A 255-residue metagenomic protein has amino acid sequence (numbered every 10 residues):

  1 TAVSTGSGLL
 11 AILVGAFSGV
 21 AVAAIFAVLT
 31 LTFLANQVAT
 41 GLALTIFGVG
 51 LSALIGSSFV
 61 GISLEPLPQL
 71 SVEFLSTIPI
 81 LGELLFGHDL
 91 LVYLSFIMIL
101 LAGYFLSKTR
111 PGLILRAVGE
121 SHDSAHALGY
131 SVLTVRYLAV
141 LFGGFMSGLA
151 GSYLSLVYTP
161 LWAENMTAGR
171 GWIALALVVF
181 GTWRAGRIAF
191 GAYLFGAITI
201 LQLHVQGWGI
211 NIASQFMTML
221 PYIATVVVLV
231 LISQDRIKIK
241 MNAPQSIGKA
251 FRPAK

Functional and structural regions predicted by a protein language model:
A2, V49-E65, S147, G151-S155 (+5 more regions): Juxtamembrane/transmembrane-helix interface segments of polytopic membrane transporters
T5-G6, T32-L34, K108, T134 (+1 more regions): Helix-loop interface residues and adjacent transmembrane-helix termini in multi-pass membrane transporters, primarily
G6-L51, L194, T199: Alpha-helical transmembrane segments within multi-pass membrane transporters and channels
I12-L13, Y158-Y222: Transmembrane alpha-helical segments in multi-pass inner-membrane proteins
G48-K108, G209-M217, P244-K255: Transmembrane helix-bundle core of multi-pass membrane transporters and related energy-transducing complexes
V49-A53, L94-F105, G143-A150, A174-L177 (+2 more regions): Hydrophobic core segments of alpha-helical transmembrane domains in multi-pass membrane transport and ion-translocation
L84-W162, A185-F190: Helix-loop-helix "hairpin" substructures at the membrane interface of multi-pass membrane proteins
A102, E120-A127, S131-T134, V205-K255: Cytosolic-side transmembrane-helix boundaries in multi-pass membrane proteins
